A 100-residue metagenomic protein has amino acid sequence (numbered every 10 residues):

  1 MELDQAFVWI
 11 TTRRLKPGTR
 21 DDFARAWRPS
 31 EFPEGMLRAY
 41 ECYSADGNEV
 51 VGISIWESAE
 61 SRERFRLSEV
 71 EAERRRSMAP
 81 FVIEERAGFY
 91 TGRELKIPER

Functional and structural regions predicted by a protein language model:
M1-R100: Short S/T/G/P-rich N-terminal loop/turn motif that feeds into the first structured element of a domain
